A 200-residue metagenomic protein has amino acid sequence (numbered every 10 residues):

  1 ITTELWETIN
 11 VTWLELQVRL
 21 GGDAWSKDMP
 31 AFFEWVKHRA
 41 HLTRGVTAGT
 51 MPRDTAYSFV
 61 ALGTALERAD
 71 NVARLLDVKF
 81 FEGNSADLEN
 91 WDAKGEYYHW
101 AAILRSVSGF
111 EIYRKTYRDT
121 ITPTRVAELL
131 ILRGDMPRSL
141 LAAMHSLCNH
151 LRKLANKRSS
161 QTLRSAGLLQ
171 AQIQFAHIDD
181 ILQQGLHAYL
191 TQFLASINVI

Functional and structural regions predicted by a protein language model:
I1-I200: Alpha-helical transmembrane segments and their helix-helix packing motifs
